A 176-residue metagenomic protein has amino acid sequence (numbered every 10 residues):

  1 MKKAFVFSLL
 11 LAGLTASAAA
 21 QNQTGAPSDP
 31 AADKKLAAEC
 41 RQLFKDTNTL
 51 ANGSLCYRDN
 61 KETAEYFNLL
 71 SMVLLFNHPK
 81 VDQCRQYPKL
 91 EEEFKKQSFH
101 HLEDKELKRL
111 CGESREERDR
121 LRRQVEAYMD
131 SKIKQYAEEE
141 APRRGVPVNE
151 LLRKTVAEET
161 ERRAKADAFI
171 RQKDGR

Functional and structural regions predicted by a protein language model:
A4-L14: Sec-dependent N-terminal signal peptides
A16-A20: Sec/Tat signal peptide C-region and signal peptidase I cleavage site
Q21-M72: Immediate post-signal-peptide N-terminus of mature secreted/exported proteins
L43, D59, Y87, S114-R115: General secretory precursor processing signal
A51-T63, V81-C84, F99, L110 (+1 more regions): Charged, low-complexity interaction regions
K89-P147, R153: Surface-exposed, polar helix/loop patches in the mature regions of secreted/periplasmic/lumenal proteins that form
E158-R176: Short, low-complexity, Pro/Ser/Thr/Gly-rich segments in the mature regions of secreted, periplasmic
